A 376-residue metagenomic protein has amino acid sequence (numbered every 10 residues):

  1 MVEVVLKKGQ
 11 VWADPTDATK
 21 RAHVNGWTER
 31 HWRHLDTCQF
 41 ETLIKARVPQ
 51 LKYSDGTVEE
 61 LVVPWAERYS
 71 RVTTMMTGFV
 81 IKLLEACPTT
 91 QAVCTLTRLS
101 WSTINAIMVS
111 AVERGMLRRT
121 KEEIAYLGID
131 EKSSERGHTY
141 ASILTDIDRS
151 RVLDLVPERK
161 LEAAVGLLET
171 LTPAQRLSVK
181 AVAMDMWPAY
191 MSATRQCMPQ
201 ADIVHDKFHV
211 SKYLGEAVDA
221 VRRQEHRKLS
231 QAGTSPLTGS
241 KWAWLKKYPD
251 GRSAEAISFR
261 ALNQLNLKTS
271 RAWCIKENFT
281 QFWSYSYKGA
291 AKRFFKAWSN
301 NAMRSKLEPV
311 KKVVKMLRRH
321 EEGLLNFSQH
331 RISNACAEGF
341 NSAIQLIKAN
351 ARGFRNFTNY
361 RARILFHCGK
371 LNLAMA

Functional and structural regions predicted by a protein language model:
M1-A13: Short helix-coil boundary/hinge micro-motifs
A13-T19: Short cysteine-rich loop/turn motifs with clustered Cys
A18, N25-W27, H31-H138, R176-V179 (+3 more regions): Short, positively charged, Gly/Tyr-enriched micro-motifs that form contact patches at catalytic or ligand/partner
V63-R71, I147-E162: Glycine-rich phosphate-binding "P-loop"
S100, A111-G115, M186, A201 (+3 more regions): The DNA-recognition helices of helix-turn-helix-type DNA-binding domains
R136-H138, D146-S150, P157, V165 (+3 more regions): Acidic/histidine-rich catalytic cores and adjacent linkers of DNA breakage/strand-transfer/modification proteins
I143-L144, Q196-D202, V218-R223: Short secondary-structure boundary/capping segments
V210-Q231: Short alpha-helix plus adjacent loop in nuclease-associated cores
